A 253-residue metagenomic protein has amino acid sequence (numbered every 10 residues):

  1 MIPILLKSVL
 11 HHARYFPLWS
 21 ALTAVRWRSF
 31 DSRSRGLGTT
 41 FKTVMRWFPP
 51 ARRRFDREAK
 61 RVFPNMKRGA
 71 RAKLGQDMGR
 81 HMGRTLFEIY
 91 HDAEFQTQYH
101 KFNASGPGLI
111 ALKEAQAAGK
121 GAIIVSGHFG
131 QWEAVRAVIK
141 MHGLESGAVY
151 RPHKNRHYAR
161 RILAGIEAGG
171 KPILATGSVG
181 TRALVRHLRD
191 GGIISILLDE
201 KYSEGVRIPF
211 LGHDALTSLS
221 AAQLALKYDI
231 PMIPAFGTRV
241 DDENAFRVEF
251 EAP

Functional and structural regions predicted by a protein language model:
M1-S126, R161-L163, A168-G170: Membrane-anchoring hydrophobic helices of lipid-metabolizing enzymes
I89, A93-P253: Soluble catalytic domains of membrane acyltransferases
